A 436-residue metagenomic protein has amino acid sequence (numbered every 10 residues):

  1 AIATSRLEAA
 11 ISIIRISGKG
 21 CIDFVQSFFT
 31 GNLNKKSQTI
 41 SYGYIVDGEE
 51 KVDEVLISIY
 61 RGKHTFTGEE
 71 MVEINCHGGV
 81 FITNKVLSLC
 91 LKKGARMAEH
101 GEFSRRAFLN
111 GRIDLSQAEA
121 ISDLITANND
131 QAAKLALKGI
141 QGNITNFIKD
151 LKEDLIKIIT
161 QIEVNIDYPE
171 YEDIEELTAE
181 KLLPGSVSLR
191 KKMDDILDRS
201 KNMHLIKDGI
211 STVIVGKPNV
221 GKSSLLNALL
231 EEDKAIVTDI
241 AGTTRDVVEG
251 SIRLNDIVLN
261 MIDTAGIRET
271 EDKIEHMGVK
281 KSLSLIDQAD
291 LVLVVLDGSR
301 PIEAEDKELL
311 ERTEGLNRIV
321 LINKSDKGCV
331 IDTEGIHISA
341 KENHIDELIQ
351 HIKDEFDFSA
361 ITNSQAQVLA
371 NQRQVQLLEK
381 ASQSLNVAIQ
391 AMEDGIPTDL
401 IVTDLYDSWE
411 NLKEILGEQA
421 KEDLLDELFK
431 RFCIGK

Functional and structural regions predicted by a protein language model:
A1-I2, R6, D130-R253, T270-D272 (+1 more regions): C-terminal-of-GTPase-core extension/linker across diverse P-loop GTPases
A1-K134, K138, G142: A glycine-rich (often HGG/GG-containing) alpha/beta subdomain
A9-I11, Q38-I40, Q288-V292, G315-R318 (+1 more regions): Short glycine-/polar-rich loops that comprise or flank the Walker A/P-loop and associated switch/sensor motifs
Y42-R61, G242-T270, Q288-L291: Switch I (G2) and immediately adjacent beta-strands of P-loop GTPase domains
G111, N219, D263: Conserved G/P- and acidic residue-centered "switch" motifs that form tight phosphate/ATP-binding loops in soluble
L230, A265-G266, D290, D297 (+1 more regions): Short glycine-/small-residue-rich Rossmann-like dinucleotide-binding loops
M261, V295, L321: Generic enzyme active-site microenvironment
E275-S299: Inter-motif core of Ras-like GTPase G domains
